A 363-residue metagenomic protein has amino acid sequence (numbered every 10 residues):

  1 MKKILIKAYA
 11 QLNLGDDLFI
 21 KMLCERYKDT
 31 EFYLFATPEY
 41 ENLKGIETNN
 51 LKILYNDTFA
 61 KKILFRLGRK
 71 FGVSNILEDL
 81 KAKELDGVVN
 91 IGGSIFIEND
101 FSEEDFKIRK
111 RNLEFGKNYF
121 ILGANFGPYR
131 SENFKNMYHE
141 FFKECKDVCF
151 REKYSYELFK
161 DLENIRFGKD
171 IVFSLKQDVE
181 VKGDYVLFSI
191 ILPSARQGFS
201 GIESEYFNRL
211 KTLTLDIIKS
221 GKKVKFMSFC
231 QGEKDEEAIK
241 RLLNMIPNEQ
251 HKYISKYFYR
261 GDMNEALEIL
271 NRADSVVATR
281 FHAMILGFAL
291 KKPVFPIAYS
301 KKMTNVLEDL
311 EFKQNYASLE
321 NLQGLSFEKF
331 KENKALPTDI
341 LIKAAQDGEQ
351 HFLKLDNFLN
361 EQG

Functional and structural regions predicted by a protein language model:
M1-G363: Active-site anion-handling motifs in enzyme catalytic cores
